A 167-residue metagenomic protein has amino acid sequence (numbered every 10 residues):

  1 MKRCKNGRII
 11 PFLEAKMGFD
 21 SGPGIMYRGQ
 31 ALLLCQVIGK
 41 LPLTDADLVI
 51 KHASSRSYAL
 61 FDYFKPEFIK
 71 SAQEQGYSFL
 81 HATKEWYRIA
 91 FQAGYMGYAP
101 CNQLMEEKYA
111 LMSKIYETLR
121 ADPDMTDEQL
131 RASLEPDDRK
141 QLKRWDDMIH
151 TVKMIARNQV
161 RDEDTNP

Functional and structural regions predicted by a protein language model:
M1-P167: Alpha-helical scaffold/interaction cores of sigma-54-like transcription cofactors and many family A DNA polymerases
